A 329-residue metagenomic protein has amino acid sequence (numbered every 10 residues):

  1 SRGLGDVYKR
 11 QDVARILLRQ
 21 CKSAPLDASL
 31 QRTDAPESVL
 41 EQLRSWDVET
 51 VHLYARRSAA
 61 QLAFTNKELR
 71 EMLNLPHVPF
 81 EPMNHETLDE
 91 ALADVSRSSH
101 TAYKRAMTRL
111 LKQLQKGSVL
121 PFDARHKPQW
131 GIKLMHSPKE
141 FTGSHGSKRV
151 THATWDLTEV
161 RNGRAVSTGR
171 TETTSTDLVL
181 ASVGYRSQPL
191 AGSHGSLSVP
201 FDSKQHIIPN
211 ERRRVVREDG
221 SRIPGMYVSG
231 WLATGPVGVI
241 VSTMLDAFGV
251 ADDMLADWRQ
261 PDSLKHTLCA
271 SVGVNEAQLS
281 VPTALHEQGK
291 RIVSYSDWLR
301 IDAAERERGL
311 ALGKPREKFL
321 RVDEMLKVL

Functional and structural regions predicted by a protein language model:
S1-R2, E37: Surface-exposed acidic, glycine/proline-enriched linker/cap segments that occur as 15-30-residue helix-coil
R2, Y227-S229: Active-site-proximal beta-strand elements of phosphoester/diester hydrolases
G3-Y8: Short, small-residue-biased leader/transition segments that mark boundaries at the very start of proteins
K9-V13, L17, A247: Short strand-loop-helix active-site module centered on a catalytic nucleophile
D12, K67, S242: Charged, alpha-helix-enriched surfaces in structured cytosolic catalytic cores of large nucleotide-utilizing machines
R15-T168, M254, W258, D262: Dinucleotide-binding/catalytic capping subdomain of oxidoreductase cores
V48, F64, N74, L88-A91 (+6 more regions): Rossmann-like nucleotide/phosphate-binding core characteristic of flavoprotein oxidoreductases
A55, G230-A233: Short, histidine-centered active-site or binding-site loop motifs used for metal coordination, general acid-base
